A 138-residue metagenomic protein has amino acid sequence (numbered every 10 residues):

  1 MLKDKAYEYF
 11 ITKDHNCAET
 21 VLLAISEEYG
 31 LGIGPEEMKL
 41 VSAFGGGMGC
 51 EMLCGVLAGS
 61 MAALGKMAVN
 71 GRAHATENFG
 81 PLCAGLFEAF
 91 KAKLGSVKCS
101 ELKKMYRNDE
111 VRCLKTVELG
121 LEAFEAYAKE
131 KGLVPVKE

Functional and structural regions predicted by a protein language model:
M1-T12: Polybasic, low-complexity association/targeting segments
K13-E19: Short acidic alpha-helix initiation/capping motifs at coil-to-helix transition points, especially at protein N-termini
C17, C54, C99: Short cysteine clusters
L22-V41, K91-V97: Acidic-glycine-rich active-site phosphate/pyrophosphate-binding loop
L23-E27, A62-V69, E122-A126: Short glycine/serine- and small hydrophobic-enriched flexible loop segments
E28-K39, K66-L82: Phosphate-handling active-site elements
A43-K66: Glycine/serine-rich anion-binding loops at beta->alpha junctions that coordinate negatively charged ligand groups
N78-E138: C-terminal binding/interaction regions
